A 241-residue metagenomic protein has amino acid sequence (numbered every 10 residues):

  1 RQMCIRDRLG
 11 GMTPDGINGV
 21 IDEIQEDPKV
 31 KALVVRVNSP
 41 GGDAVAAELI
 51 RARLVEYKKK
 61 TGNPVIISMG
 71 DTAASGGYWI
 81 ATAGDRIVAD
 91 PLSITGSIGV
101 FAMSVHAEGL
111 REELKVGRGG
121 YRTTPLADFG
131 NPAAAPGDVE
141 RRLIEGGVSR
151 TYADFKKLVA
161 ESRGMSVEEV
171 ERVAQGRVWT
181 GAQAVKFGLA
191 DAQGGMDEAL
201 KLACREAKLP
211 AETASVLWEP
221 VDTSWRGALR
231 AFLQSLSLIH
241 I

Functional and structural regions predicted by a protein language model:
R1-P64, T72-R163, E206, P210-L238: Small-residue-centered hinge/linker elements
L49, H106, W179, G195-E198: Residue-level recognition of oxygen-bearing side chains
S68-A74, V173-R177: Glycine-rich beta-to-alpha transition loops that act as phosphate-gripper elements at the mouths of alpha/beta enzyme
I87-D90, G188-A199: Short, well-structured beta-strand/strand-turn elements
G164-G194: Amphipathic alpha-helical substructures
A184, H240-I241: Adenylate-forming
